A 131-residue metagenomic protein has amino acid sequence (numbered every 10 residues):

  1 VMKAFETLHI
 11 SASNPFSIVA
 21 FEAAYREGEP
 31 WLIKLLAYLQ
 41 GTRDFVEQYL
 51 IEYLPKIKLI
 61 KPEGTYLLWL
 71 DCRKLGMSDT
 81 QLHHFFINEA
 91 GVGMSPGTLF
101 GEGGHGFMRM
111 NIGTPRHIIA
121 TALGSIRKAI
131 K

Functional and structural regions predicted by a protein language model:
V1-K131: PLP-dependent class I/II
